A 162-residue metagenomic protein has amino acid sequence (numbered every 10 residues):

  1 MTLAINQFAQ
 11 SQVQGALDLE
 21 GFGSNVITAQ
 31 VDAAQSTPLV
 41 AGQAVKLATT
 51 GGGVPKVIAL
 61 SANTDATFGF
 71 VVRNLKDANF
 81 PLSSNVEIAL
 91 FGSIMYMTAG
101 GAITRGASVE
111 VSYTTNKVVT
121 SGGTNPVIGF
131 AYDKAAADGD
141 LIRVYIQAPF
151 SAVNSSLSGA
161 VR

Functional and structural regions predicted by a protein language model:
M1-R162: Surface-exposed, low-hydrophobicity beta-strand/loop segments enriched in small/polar/acidic residues
